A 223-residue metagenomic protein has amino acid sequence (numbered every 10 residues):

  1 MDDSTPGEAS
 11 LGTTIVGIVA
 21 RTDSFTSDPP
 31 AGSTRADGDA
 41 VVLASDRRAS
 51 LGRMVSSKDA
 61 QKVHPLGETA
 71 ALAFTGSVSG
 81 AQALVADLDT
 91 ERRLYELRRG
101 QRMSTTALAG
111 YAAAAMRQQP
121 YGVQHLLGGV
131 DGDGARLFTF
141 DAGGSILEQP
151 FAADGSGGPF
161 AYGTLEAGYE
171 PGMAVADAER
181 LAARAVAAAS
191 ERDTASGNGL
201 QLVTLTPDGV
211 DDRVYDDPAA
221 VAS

Functional and structural regions predicted by a protein language model:
M1-Y121, A152, P159-R180, G209 (+1 more regions): Conserved short S/T/G-enriched processing/targeting/catalytic segments and their helical context
T13-I15, G32, V123-H125, A135 (+1 more regions): Change "...and in nucleic-acid phosphodiester-cleaving endonucleases..." to "...and in nucleic-acid processing enzymes
V16, L127-G129, F138-S145, T204 (+1 more regions): Short beta-strand elements
V41, A135-T139, L202, V210: Hydrophobic beta-strand positions in blades of beta-propellers and related beta-sheet-rich domains
R47-A49, V78, D131, G143-G144 (+1 more regions): Acidic, glycine-rich active-site loops and adjacent beta-strand->loop/helix elements that engage anionic groups
T106-A142: Internal, conserved structured core segments that host functional sites
I146-A152: Short pre-catalytic strand/loop immediately N-terminal to key active-site residues, enriched for Gly-Thr
E179-S223: C-terminal, charged interaction/regulatory segments at domain termini
